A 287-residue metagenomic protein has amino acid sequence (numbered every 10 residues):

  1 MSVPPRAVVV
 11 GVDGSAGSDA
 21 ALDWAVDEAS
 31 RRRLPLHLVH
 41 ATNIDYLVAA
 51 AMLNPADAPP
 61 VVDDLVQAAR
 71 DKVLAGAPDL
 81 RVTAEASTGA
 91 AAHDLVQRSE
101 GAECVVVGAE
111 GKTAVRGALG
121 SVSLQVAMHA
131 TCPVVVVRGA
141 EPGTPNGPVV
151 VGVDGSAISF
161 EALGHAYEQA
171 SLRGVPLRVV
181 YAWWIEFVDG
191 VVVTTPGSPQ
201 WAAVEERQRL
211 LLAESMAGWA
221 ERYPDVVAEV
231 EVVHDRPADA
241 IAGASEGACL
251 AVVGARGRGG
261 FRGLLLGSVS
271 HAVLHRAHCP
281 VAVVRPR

Functional and structural regions predicted by a protein language model:
M1-P4, G17, L53-D57, K72-V105 (+2 more regions): Structural beta-alpha unit
S2-A56, G147-P199, A220-E231, P286: Small/aliphatic-rich secondary-structure junction motif
R32-L34, L80, C132, V175-P176 (+1 more regions): Short glycine/serine/threonine/alanine-rich loop segments
P55-D64, S198-Q208: A short acidic, glycine-rich active-site loop that binds or catalyzes chemistry on phosphate/adenosine moieties
C104-Q125, N146, L250-R276: Glycine-rich, Arg-bearing micro-motifs that act as flexible, cationic patches
V106-A109, V134-A140, A282-R285: Short beta-strand elements of ligand-binding domains
S121-P142: Short, structured interface segments
L211, E231-P237, A244-G247, V253-R287: Hydrophobic multi-pass inner-membrane translocation pores used for secretion and envelope-lipid/glycan export
